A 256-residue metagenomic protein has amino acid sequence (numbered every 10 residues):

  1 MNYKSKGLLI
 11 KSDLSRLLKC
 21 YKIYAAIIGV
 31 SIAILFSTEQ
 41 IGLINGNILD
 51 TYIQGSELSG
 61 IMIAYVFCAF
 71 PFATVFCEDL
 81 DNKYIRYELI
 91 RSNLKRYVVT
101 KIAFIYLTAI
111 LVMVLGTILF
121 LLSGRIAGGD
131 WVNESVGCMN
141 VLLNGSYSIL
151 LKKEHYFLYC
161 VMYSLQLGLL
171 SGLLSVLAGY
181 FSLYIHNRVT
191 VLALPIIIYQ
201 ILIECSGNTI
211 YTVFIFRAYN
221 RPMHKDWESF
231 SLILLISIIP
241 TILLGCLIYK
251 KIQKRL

Functional and structural regions predicted by a protein language model:
M1-A26: Aromatic- and glycine-rich beta-strand/loop motifs that create alpha-glucan
Y21-I23, L94-K95, V99, N187-L192: Membrane-helix interface segments
A26-A33, R188-L202: Central hydrophobic cores of alpha-helical transmembrane segments in multi-pass integral membrane proteins
A33-V75, A103-L183, A218-S237: Secretory targeting signals
V75-T108: Helix-loop-helix units of permease transmembrane domains in multi-pass membrane transporters, especially ABC
G128-L142, I196-Y211: Juxtamembrane non-transmembrane "cap" segments at the membrane-aqueous interface of multi-pass membrane proteins
Y180, Y184, S237-L256: Junction motif at the cytosolic side of a transmembrane helix
